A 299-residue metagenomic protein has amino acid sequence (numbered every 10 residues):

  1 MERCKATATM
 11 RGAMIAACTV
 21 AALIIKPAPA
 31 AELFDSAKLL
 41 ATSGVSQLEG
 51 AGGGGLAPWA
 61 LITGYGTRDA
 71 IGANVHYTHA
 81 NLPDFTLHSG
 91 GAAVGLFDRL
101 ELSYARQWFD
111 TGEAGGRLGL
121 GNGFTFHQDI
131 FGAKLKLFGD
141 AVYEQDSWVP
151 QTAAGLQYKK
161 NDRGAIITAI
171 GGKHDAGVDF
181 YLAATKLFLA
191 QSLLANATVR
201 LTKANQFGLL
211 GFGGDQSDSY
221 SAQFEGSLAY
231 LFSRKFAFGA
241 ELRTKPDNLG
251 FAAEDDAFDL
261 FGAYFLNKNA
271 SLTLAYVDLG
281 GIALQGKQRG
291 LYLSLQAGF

Functional and structural regions predicted by a protein language model:
M1-T42: Cleavable N-terminal export/targeting peptides
A31-L193, T202-K203, S233-F236, K245-N248 (+5 more regions): Transmembrane beta-barrel domains of Gram-negative outer membranes and organellar outer membranes
N196-R243: A mid-sequence, solvent-exposed acidic-amphipathic segment
I282-L284: Short proline/glycine-enriched turn/loop segments at secondary-structure junctions
